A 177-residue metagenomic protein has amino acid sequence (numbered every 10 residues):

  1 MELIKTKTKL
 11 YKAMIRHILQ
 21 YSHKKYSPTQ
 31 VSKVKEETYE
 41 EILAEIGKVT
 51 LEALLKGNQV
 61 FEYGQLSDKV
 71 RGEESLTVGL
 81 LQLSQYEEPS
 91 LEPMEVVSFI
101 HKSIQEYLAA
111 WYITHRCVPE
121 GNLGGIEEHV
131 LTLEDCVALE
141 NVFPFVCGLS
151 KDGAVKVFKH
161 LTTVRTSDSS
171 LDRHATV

Functional and structural regions predicted by a protein language model:
E2-R16, Q30-G47, L51-V177: Leucine-enriched alpha-helical scaffold segments used for protein-protein interaction
